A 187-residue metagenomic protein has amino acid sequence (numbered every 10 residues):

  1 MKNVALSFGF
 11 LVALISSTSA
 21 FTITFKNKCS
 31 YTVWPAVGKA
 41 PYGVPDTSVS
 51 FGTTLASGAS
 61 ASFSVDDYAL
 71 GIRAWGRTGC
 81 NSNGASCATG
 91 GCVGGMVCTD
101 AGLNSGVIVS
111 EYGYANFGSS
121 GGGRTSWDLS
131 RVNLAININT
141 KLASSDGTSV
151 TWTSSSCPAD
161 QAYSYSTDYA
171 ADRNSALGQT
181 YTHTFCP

Functional and structural regions predicted by a protein language model:
M1-T22: Fungal secretory targeting signals
F21-P187: Extracellular low-complexity, O-glycosylation-prone Ser/Thr/Pro/Gly-rich "stalks" and linkers flanking catalytic
